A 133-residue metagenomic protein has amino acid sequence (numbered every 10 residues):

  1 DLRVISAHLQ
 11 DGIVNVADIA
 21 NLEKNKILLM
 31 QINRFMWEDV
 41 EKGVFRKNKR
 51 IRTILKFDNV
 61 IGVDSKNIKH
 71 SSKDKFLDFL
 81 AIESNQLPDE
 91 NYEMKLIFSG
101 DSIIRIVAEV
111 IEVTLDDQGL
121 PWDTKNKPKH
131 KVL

Functional and structural regions predicted by a protein language model:
D1-L133: Surface-exposed, interaction-prone regions used to assemble/regulate multi-protein complexes
